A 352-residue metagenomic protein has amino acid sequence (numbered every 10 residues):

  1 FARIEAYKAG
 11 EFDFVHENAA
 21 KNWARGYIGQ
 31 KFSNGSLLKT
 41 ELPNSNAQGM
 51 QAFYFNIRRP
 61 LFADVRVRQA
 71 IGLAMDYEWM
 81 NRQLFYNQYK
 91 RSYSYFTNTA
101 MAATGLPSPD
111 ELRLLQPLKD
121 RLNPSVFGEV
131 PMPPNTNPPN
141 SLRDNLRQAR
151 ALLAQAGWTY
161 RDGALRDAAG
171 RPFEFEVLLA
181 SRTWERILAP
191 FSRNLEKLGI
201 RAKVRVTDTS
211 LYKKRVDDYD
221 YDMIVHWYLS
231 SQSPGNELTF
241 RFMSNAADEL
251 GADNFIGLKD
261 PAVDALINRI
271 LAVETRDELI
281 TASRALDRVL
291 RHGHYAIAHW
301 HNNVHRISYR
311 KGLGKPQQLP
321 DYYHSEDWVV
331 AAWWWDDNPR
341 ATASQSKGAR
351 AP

Functional and structural regions predicted by a protein language model:
F1-E5, V204-K214: Short helix-initiation/N-cap motifs at beta->coil->alpha
F1-R59, R66, A70, M75-Y95 (+1 more regions): Extracellular/periplasmic solute-recognition and catalytic clefts
T40, Q51, R171-S181, A202-R205 (+1 more regions): Short, well-ordered beta-strand elements
V65, L146-E176: Immediate post-signal peptide segment of exported/extracytoplasmic ligand-binding proteins
I71, P138-P139, R143, T183-I200 (+1 more regions): Cysteine-centered nucleophilic/redox motifs
L73-M132, R147-R150, R182-R193, K214-P352: Detector for C-terminal structural segments
N123-P131, R166-L179: Short, conserved helix/loop micro-motifs enriched in His/Cys and acidic residues
R161, R171-E176, R193-T207, A265 (+2 more regions): A local structural motif
